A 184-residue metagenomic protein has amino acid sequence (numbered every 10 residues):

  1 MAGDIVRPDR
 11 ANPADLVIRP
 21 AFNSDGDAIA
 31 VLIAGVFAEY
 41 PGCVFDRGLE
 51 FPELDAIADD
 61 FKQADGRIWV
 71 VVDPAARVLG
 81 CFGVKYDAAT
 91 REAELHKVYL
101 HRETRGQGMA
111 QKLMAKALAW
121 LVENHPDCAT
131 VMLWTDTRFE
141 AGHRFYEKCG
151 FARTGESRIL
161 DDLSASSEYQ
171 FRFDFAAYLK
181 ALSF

Functional and structural regions predicted by a protein language model:
D4-L16, P20-K97, H101-E103, M114-K116 (+3 more regions): Acetyl-CoA-dependent GNAT
T104, G108: Glycine-rich phosphate-binding loop
D127-F184: C-terminal "cap" of GNAT-fold acetyltransferases
